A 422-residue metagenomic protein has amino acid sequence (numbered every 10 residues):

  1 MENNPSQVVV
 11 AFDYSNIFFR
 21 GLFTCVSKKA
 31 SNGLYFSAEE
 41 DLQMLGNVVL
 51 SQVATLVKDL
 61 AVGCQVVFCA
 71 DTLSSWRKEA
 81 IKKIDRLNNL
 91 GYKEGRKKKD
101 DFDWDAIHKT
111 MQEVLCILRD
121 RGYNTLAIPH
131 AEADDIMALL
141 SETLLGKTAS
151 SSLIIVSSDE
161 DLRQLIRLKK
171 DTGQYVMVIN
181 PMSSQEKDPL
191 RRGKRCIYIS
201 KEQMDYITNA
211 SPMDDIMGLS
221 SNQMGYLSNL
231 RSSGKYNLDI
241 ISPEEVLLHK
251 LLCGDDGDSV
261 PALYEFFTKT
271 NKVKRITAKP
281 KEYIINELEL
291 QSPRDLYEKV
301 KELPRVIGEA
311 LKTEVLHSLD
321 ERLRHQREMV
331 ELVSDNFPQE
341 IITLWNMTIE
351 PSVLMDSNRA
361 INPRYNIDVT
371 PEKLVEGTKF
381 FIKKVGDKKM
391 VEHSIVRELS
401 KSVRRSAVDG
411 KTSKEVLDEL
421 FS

Functional and structural regions predicted by a protein language model:
M1-P5, K411, L420-S422: Short, Lys/Arg-enriched, disordered terminal segments
E2-R121: Domain-level signal for Mg2+-assisted phosphodiester chemistry and nucleotide/NA-binding surfaces in nucleic-acid
G63, E94-D409, S413-E419: Extended two-metal-dependent nuclease catalytic cores across DNA- and RNA-processing enzymes
